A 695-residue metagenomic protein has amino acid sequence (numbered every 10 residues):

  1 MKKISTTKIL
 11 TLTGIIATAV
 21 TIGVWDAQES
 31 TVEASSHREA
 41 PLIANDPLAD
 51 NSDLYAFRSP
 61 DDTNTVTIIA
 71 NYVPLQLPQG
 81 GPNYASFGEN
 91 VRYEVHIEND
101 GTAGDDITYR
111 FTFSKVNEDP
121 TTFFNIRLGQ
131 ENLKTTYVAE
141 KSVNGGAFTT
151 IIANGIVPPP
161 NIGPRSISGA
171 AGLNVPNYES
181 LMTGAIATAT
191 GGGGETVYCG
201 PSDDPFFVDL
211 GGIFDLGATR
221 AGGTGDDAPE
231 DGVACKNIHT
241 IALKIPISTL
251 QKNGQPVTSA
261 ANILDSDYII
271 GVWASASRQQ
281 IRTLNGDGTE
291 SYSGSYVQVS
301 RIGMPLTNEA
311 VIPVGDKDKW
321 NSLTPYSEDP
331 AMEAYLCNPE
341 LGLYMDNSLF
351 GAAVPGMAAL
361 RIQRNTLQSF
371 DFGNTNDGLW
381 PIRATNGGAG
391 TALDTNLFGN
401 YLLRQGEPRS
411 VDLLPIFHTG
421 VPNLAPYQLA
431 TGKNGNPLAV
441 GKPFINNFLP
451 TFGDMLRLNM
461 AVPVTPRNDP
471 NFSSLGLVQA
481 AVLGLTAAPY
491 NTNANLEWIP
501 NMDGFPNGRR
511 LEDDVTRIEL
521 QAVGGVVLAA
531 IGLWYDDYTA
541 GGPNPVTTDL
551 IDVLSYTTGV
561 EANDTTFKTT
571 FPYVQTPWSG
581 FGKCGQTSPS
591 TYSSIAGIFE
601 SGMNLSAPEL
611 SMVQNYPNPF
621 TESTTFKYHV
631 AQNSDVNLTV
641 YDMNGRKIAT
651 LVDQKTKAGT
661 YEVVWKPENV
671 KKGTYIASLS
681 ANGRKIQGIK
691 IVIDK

Functional and structural regions predicted by a protein language model:
K2-T13: Bacterial N-terminal signal peptides that target proteins for export
A19-S30: C-terminal segment of classical bacterial N-terminal signal peptides
E29-S594: Surface-exposed extracytoplasmic segments
N90, N633, A658-T660, V670-T674: Extracellular Ig-like/FN3 beta-sandwich strand-entry sites
F113, I648-T656: Solvent-exposed serine/threonine-rich low-complexity stretches and specific carbohydrate-binding patches
S594-Y616, F620-V640, E662-P667, S680-A681: Glycine-centered coil/turn sites that cap beta-strands in beta-rich domains
T621, Y641-I648, Y675: Short, glycine-anchored, charge-dense loop/turn motifs used at functional sites
Q654, V664, E668-K695: C-terminal tail/sorting-segment detector
